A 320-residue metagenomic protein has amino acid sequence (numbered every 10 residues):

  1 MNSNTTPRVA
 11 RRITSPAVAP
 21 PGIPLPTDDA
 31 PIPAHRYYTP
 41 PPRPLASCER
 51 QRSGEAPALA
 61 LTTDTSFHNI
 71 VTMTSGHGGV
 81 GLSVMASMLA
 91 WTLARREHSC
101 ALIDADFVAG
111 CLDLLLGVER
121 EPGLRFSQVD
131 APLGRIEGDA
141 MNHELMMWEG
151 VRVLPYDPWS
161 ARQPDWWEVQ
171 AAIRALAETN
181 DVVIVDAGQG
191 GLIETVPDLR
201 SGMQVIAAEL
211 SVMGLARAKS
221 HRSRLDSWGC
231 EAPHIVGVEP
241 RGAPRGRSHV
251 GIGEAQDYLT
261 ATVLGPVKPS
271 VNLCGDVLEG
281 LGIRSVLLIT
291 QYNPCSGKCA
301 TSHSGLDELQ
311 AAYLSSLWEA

Functional and structural regions predicted by a protein language model:
M1-I70, E119-E137, S223-G237, G253-Y258 (+1 more regions): Acidic-aromatic/histidine active-site loop/patch
D64-L116, L176: Walker A/P-loop phosphate-binding motif and the immediately C-terminal alpha-helix
M73, P155-D157, I184-D186, V205-L210 (+1 more regions): Conserved beta-strand segments of the P-loop GTPase G domain that flank and frequently precede/overlap
L93-R152: Phosphate-binding loop that captures ATP/GTP phosphates
R135-W148, R152-G190, T195: Cytosolic-facing regulatory segments adjacent to core modules
E178, G191-V212: Inter-motif core of Ras-like GTPase G domains
V182, G202-Q204, H234, A261 (+1 more regions): Well-ordered beta-strand positions
E239-G242, I252-R284: Beta-strand-loop-alpha "switch" segments that mediate conformational coupling across diverse proteins
